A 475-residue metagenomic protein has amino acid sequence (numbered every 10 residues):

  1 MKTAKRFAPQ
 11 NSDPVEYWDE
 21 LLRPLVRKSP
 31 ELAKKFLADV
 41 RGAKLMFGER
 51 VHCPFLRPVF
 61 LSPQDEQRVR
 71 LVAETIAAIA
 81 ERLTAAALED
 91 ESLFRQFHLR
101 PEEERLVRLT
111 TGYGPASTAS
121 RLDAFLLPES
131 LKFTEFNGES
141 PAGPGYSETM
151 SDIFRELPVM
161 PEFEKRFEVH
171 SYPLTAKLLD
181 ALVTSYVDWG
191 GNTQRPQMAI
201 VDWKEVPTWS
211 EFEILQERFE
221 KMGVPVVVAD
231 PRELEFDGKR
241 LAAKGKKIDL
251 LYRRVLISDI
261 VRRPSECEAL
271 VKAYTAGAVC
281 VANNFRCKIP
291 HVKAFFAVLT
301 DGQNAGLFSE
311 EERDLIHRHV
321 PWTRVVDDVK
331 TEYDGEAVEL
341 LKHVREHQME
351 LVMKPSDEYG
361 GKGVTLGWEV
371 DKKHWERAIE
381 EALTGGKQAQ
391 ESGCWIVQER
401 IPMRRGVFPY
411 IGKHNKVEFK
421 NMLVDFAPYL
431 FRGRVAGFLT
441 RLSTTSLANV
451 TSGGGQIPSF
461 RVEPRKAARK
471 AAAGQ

Functional and structural regions predicted by a protein language model:
M1-Q475: Preference for protein termini
